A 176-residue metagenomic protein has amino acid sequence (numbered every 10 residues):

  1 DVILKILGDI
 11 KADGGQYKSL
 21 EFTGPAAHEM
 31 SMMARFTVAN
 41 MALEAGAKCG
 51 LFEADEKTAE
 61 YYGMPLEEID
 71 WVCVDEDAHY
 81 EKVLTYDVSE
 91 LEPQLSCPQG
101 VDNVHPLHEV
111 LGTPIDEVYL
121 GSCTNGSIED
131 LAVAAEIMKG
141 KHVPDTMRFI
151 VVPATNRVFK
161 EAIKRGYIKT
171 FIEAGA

Functional and structural regions predicted by a protein language model:
D1-A176: Fe-S-dependent hydro-lyases/dehydratases of central metabolism
